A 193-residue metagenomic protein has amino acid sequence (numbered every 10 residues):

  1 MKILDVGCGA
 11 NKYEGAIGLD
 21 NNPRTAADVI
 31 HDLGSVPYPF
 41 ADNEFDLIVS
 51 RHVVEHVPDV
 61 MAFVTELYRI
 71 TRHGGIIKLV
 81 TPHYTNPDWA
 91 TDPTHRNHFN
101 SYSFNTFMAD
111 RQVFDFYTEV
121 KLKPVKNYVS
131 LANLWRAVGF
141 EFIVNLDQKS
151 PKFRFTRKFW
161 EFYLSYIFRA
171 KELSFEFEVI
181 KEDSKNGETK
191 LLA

Functional and structural regions predicted by a protein language model:
M1-N86: Conserved SAM-binding loop
M61-A62, E66-Y68, I76-A193: S-adenosyl-L-methionine-dependent methyltransferase catalytic module, highlighting the catalytic core
